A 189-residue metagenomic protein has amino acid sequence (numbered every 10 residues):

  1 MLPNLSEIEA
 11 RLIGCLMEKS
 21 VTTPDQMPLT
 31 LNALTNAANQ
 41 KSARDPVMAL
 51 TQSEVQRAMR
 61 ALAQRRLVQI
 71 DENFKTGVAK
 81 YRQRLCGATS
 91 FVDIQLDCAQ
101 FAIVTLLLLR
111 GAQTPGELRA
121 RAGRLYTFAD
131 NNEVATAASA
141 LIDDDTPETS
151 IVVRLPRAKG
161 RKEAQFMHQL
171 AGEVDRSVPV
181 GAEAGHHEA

Functional and structural regions predicted by a protein language model:
M1-C15, V21, D25, M59-Q95: Intrinsically disordered, low-complexity serine/threonine- and proline-rich regulatory segments
S6-P28, I94-A112, A138-D143: Positively charged, polyanion-binding regions of nucleic-acid-associated proteins
C15, A58, A137, Q169: Residues in the recognition helix of alpha-helical DNA-binding motifs
T23-V47, A112-F128: Short acidic, hydrophobic short linear motifs in intrinsically disordered regions
Q56-F74, S139-A158: A short, conserved structural fragment
G77-E117, A164-E188: Short, amphipathic alpha-helical interaction segments positioned at domain boundaries
I103, G116-L155: A contiguous pocket-lining binding segment that forms or flanks enzyme active sites
